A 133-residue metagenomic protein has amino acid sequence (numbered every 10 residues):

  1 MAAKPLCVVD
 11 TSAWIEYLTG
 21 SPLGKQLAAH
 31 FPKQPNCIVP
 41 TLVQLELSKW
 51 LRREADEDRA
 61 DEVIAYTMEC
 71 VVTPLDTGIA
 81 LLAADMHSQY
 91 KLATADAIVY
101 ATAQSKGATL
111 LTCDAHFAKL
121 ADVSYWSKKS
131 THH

Functional and structural regions predicted by a protein language model:
M1-K4, Y100, Q104-H133: Acidic, PIN/NYN-like endoribonuclease modules and their adjacent C-terminal/linker elements
M1-V39, L51-E62, H132-H133: Short, well-structured N-terminal submotif of metal-dependent ribonuclease cores
W14-I15, Q44, A80, F117-A118: A generic structural signal for short hydrophobic patches within well-formed alpha-helices
G24, Q44, A60-V63, D76 (+1 more regions): A general structural signal for well-ordered alpha-helical segments in protein cores
K33, M68, L120-A121: Short, structured coil segments at secondary-structure junctions
I38, T73, W126: General small-molecule cofactor/ligand-binding pocket signal
V72-C113: Active-site neighborhoods of divalent-metal-dependent phosphate/nucleic-acid chemistry enzymes
